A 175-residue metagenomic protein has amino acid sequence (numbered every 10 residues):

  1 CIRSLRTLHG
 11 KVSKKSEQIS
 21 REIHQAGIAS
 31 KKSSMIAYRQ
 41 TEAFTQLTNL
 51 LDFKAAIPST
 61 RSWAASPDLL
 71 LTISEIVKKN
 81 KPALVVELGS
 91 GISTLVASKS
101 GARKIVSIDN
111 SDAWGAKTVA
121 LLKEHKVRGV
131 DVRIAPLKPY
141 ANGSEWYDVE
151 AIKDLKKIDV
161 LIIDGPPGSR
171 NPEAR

Functional and structural regions predicted by a protein language model:
C1-S33: Boundary detector for helix-to-coil junctions that initiate low-complexity/charged tails
S20, H24, T45-T48, S74 (+1 more regions): Generic detector of well-ordered alpha-helical segments enriched in charged/polar residues, highlighting helical
L47-N80: Class I SAM-dependent methyltransferase Rossmann-like catalytic core, especially the SAM/SAH-binding loop
P67-K138: SAM cofactor-binding core of SAM-dependent methyltransferases, primarily the Rossmann-like beta-alpha-beta module
P136-R175: Active-site segment flanking the S-adenosylmethionine/decSAM binding pocket in AdoMet-dependent transferases
